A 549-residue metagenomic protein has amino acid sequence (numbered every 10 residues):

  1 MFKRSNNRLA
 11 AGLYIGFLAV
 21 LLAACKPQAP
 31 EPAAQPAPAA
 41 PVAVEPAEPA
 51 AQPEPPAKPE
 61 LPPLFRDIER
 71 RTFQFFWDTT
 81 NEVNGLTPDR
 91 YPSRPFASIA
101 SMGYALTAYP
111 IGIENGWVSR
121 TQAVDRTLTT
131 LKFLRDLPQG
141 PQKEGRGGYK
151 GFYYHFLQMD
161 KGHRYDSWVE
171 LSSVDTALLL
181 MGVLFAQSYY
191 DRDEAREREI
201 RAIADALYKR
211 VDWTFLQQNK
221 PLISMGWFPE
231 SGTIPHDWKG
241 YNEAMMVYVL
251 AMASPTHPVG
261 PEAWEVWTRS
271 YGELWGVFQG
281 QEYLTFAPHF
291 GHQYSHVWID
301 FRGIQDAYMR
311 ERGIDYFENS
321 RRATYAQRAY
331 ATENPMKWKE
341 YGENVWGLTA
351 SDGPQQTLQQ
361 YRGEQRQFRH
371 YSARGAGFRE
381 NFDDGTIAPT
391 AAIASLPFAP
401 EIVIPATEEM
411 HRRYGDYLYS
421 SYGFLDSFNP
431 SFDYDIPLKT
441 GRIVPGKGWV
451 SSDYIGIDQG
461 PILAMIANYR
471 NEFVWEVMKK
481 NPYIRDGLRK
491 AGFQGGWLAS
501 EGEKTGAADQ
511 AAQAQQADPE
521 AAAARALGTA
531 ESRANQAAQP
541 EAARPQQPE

Functional and structural regions predicted by a protein language model:
F2-Y14: Bacterial N-terminal signal peptides that target proteins for export
L18: Residues that scaffold, gate, or flank divalent-cation-dependent active/transport sites
L22-A24: C-terminal motif of bacterial Sec signal peptides marking the signal peptidase cleavage site
K26-Q28: Bacterial signal peptide processing site
E31-K58: Post-signal peptide N-terminal segment of mature Sec-exported envelope proteins
P53-E549: Ser/Thr/Asn(+Pro)-rich, low-complexity disordered segments
